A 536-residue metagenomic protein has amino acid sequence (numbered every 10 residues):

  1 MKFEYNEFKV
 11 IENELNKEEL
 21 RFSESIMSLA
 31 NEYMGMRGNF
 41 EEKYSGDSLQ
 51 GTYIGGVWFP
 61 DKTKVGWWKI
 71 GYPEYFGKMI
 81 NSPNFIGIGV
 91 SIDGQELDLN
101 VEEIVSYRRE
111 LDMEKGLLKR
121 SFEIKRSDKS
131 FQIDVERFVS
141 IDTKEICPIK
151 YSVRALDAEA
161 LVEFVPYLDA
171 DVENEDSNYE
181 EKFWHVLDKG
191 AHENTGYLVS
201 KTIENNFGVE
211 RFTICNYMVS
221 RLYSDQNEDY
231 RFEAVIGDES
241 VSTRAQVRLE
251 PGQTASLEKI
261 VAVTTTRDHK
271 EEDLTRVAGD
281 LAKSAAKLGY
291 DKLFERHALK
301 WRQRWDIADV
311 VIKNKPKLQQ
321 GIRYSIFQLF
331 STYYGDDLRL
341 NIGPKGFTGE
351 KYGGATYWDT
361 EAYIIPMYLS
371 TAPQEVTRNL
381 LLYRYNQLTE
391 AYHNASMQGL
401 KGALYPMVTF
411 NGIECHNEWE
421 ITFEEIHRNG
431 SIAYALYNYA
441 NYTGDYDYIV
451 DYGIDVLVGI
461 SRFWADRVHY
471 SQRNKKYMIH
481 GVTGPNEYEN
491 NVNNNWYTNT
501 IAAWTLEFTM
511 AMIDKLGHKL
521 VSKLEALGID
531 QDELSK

Functional and structural regions predicted by a protein language model:
M1-K351: Acidic/polar, glycine-enriched structural segments that form the non-catalytic walls/loops of the carbohydrate-binding
R21-I54, W58, D359, Y363 (+5 more regions): C-terminal capping/lid segments that line or modulate ligand- or cofactor-binding pockets
R126-D128, L156-A158, T332-D337, S370-T377 (+5 more regions): Secondary-structure transition/capping motifs at alpha-helix termini and the adjoining loop/turn into the next element
D134, E163-P166, N341, R378-Y383 (+4 more regions): Beta-strand segments within the central parallel beta-sheet cores of soluble alpha/beta enzyme folds
I149-S152, L198-F207, R244, G343 (+5 more regions): Short, hydrophobic/aromatic alpha-helical segments in well-folded domains
D291-N441: Substrate-binding groove/exosite segments of carbohydrate-active enzymes
Y324-S331, Y383-E390, D455-R467, W504 (+1 more regions): Alpha-helical scaffold segments in carbohydrate-active enzymes
T348-T356, A403-D451, G459-S535: The feature captures the catalytic groove of carbohydrate-active enzymes
